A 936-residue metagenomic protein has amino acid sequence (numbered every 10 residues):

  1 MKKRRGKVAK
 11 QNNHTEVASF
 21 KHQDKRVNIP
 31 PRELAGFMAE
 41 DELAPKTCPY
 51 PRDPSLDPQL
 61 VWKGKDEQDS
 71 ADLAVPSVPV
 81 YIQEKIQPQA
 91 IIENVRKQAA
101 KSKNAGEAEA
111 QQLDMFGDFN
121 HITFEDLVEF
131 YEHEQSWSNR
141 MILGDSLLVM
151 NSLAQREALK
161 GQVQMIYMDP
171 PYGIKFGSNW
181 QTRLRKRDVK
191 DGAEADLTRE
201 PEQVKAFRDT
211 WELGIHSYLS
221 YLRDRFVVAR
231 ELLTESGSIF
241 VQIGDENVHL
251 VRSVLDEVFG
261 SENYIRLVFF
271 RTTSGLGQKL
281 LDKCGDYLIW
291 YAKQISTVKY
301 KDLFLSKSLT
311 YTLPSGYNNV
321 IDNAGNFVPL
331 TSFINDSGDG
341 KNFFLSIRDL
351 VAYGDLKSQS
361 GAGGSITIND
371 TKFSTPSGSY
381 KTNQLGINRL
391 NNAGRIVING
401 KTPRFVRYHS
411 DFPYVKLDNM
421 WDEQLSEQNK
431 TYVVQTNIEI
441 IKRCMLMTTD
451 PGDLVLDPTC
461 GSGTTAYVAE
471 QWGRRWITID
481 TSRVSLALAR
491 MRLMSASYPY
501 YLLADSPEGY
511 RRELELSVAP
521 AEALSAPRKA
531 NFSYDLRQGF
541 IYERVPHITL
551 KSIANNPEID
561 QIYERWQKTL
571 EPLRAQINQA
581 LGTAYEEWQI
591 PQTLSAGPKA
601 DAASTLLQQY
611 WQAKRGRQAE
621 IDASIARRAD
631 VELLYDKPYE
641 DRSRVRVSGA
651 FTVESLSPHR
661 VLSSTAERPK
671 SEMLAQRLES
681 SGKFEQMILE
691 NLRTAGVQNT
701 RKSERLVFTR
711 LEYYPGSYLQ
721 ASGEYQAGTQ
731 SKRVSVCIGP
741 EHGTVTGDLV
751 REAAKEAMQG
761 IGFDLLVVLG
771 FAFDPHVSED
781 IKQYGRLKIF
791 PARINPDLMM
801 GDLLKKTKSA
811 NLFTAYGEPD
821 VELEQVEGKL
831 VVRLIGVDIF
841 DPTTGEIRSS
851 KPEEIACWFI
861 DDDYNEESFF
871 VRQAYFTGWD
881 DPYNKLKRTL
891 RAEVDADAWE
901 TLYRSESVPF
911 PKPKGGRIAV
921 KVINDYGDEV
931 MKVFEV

Functional and structural regions predicted by a protein language model:
M1-L305, L309, S315-N323, A393-R395 (+1 more regions): S-adenosyl-L-methionine-dependent nucleic acid methyltransferase catalytic domains
S306-D411: N-terminal auxiliary segments of SAM/dcSAM-dependent transferases
